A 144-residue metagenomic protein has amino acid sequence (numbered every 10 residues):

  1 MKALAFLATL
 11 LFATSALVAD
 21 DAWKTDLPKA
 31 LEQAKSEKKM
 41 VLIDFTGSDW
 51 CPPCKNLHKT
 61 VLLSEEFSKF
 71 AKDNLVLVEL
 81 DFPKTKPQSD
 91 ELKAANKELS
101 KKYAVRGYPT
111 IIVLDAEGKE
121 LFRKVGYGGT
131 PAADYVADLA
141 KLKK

Functional and structural regions predicted by a protein language model:
L4-T14: Sec-dependent N-terminal signal peptides
T14-D20: Sec/Tat signal peptide C-region and signal peptidase I cleavage site
W23-V41, A71: A short beta-strand-turn-helix
E37-V41, D73-V78, R106-P109, A116-K119: Loop/turn elements at helix/coil->beta-strand transitions in domains of secreted/extracellular proteins
K38-C51: Short active-site neighborhood of thiol/selenol oxidoreductases, capturing the structured segment around
P53-F70: Typically the conserved alpha-helix immediately C-terminal to a functionally engaged Cys/Sec in thioredoxin-like
T60-L62, E98-K144: Non-catalytic, surface beta->alpha helical segment in thiol-disulfide oxidoreductase systems
V78, E91-A104: Short, internal strand/loop/helix patches that form the active-site neighborhood or redox-interaction surface
